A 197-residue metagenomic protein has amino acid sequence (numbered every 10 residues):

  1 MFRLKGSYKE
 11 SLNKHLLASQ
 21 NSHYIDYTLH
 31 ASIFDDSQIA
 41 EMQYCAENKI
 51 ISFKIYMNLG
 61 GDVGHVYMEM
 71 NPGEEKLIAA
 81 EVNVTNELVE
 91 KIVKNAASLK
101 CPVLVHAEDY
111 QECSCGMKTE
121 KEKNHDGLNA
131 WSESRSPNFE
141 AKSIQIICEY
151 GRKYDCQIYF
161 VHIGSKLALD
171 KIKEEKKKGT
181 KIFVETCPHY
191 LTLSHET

Functional and structural regions predicted by a protein language model:
M1, T28-A31, L104, V161: Active-site neighborhood of phospho(di)ester-bond hydrolases with catalytic His/Asp-centered motifs
M1-K5, A31-D36, L59: Acidic, glycine-rich active-site loops and adjacent beta-strand->loop/helix elements that engage anionic groups
M1-S22: Metal-associated gating/positioning segment near the N- to mid-region
Y8-K14, F34, S143, K166: Short amphipathic alpha-helical surface micro-motifs
A18-S32: A glycine-rich helix N-cap at a beta->alpha junction
S37-I55, G61-T197: Histidine/acidic residue-rich metal-binding segments in metalloenzymes
